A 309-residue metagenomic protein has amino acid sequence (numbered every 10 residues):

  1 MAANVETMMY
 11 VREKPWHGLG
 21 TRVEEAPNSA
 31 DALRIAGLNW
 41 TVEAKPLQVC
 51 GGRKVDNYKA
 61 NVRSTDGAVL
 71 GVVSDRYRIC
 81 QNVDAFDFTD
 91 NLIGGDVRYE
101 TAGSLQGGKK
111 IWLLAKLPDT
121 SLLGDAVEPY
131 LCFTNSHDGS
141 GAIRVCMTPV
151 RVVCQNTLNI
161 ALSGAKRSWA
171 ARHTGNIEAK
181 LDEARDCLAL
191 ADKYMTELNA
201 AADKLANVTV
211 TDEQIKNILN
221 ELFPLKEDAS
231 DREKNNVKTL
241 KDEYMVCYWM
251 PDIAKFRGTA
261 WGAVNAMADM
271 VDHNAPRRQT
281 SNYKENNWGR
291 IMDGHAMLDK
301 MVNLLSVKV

Functional and structural regions predicted by a protein language model:
M1-L105: N-terminal low-complexity, intrinsically disordered segments
M1-L47, T120-V309: Intrinsically disordered, low-complexity regions enriched in serine/threonine
N61, L113-P118, C146-P149: Short beta-strand element of the conserved SAM-dependent methyltransferase core
T101-T120: Beta-rich nucleic-acid/ligand-interaction surfaces
